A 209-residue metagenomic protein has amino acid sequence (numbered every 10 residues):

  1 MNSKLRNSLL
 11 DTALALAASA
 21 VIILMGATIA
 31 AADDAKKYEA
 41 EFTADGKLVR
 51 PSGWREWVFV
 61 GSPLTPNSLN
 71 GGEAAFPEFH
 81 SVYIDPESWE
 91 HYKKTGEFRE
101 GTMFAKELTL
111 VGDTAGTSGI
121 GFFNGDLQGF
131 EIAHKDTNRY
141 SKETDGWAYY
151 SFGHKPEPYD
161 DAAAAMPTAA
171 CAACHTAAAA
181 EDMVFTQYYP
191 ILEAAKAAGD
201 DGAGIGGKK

Functional and structural regions predicted by a protein language model:
M1-L10: N-terminal secretory signal peptides that target proteins for export/translocation
T12-G26: Bacterial N-terminal signal peptides
V21-I23, L48, A165: Short N-terminal micro-motifs specific to bacterial/archaeal maturation and metal-cluster initiation sites
A27-A32: Sec/Tat signal peptide C-region and signal peptidase I cleavage site
D33-A35, A40-T43, R50-V58, S62 (+4 more regions): Sequence context surrounding c-type heme c attachment/ligation sites in exported
L69-G71: Acidic, aliphatic-rich amphipathic alpha-helical segments
E78-W89: Short, structured beta-strand/loop micro-motifs enriched in basic residues and often containing a Trp
